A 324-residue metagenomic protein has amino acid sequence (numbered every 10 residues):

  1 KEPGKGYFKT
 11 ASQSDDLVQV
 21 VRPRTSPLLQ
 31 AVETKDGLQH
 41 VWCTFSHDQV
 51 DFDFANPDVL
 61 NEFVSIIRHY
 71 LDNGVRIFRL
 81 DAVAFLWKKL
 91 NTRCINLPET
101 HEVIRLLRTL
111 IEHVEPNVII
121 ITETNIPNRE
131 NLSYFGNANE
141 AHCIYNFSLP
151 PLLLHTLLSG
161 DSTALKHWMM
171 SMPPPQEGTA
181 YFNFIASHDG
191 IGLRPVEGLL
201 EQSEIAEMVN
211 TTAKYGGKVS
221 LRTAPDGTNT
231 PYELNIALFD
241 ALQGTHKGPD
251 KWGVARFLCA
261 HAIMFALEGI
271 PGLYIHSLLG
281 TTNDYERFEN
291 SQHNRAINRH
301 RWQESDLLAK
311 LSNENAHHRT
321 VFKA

Functional and structural regions predicted by a protein language model:
K1-A324: Active-site and adjacent substrate-binding regions of carbohydrate-active enzymes
